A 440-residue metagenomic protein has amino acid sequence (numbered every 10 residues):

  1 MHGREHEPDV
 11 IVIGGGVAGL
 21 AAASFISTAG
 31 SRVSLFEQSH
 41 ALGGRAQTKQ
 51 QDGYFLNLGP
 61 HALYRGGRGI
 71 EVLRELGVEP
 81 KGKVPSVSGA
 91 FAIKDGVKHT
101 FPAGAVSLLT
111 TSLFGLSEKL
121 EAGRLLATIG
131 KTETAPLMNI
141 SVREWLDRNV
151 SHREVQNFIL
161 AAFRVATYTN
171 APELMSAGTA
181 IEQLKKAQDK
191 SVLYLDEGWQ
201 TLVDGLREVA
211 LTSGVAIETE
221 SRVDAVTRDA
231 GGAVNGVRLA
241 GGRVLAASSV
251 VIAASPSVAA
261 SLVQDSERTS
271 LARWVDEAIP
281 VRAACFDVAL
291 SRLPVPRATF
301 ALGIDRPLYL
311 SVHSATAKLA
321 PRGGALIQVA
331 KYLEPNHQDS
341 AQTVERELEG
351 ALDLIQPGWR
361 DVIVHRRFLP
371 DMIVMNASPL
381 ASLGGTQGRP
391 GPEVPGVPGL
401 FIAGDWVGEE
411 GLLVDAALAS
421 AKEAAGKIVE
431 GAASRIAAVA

Functional and structural regions predicted by a protein language model:
H2-G3, V312-A440: Conserved flavin/dinucleotide-binding core of flavoenzymes
P8-L35: N-terminal Rossmann-like FAD-binding beta1-loop-alpha1 element of flavoenzymes
A18, A41, S257: Conserved Rossmann-like nucleotide-cofactor binding loop
S27-Q51: Glycine-rich FAD pyrophosphate-binding loop
Y54-A135, E144-R148: Dinucleotide-binding Rossmann-like beta1-alpha1 core, especially the glycine-rich loop that anchors the ADP
K98, T110-I181, D189-L193: Rossmann-like flavin
E182-A240: Helical element adjacent to the flavin cofactor pocket in flavoenzyme catalytic cores
D224-I327, P335-N336, G391-P392: Mid-domain catalytic core of redox enzymes that form a hydrophobic substrate pocket/lid adjacent to a catalytic redox
